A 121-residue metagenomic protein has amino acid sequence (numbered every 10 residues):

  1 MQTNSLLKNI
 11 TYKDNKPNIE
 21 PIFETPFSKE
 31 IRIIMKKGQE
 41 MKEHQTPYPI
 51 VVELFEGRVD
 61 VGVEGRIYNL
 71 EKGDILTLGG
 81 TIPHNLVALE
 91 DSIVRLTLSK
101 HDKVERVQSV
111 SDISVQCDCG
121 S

Functional and structural regions predicted by a protein language model:
M1-F27, G62, T77, S111-S121: A short, N-terminal "cap"/entry segment at the start of jelly-roll beta-barrel domains of the cupin/DSBH fold
K16, K29-T46: Conserved short histidine dyad/triad with adjacent acidic residue
Y48-V59, E64: Glycine- and acidic-residue-biased ligand/ion/polar-headgroup-sensing regions
F55-E56, E71-K72, E90: A cytosolic small-molecule/anion-sensing beta-strand core signal
R58-D60, I67, P83, I93: Structural motif
G65-G80: Short acidic-glycine-tyrosine-enriched beta hairpin
G80-K103: Ligand-binding loop in jelly-roll beta-barrel domains
